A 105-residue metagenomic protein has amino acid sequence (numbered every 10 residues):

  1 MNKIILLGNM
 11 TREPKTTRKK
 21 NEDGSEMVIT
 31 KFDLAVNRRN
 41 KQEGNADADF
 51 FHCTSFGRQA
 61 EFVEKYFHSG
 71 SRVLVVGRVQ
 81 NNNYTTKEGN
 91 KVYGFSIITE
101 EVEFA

Functional and structural regions predicted by a protein language model:
M1-A105: Single-stranded nucleic acid-binding surfaces, predominantly the OB-fold ssDNA-binding core
